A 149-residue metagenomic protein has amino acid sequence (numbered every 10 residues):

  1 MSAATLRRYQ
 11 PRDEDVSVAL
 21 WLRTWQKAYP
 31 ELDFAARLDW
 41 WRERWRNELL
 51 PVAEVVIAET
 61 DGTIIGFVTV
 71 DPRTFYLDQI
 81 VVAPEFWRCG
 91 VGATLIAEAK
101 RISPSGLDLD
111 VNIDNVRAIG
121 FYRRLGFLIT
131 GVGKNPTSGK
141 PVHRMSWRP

Functional and structural regions predicted by a protein language model:
M1-R12, W147: Conserved N-terminal entry element of GNAT/NAT acetyltransferase domains
R8-E85, I96-E98, I102: Acetyl-CoA-dependent GNAT
A53, G139-M145: Short hydrophobic/aromatic beta-strand or adjacent loop that forms the aromatic wall/cage of a ligand/substrate-binding
A83-C89, I113-D114: Active-site acidic-Proline motif in GNAT/NAT acetyltransferases
A93-T94, D114-G131, T137-P141: Conserved active-site alpha-helix within GNAT-family acetyltransferase domains
I102-D114: Conserved GNAT acetyl-CoA-binding A-motif
